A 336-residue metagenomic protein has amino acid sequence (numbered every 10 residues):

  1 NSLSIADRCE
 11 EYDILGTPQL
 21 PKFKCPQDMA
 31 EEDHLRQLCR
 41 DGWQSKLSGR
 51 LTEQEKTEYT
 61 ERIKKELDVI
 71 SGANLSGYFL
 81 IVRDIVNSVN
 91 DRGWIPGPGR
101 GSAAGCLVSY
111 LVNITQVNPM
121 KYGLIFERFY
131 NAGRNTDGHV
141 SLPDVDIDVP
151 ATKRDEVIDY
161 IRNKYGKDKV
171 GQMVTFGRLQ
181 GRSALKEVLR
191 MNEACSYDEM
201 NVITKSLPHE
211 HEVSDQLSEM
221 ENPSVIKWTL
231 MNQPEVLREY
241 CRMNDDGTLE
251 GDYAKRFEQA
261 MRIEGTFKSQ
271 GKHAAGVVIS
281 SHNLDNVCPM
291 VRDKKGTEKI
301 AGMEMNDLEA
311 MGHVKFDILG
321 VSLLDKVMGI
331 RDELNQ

Functional and structural regions predicted by a protein language model:
N1-Q336: Alpha-helical scaffold/interaction cores of sigma-54-like transcription cofactors and many family A DNA polymerases
